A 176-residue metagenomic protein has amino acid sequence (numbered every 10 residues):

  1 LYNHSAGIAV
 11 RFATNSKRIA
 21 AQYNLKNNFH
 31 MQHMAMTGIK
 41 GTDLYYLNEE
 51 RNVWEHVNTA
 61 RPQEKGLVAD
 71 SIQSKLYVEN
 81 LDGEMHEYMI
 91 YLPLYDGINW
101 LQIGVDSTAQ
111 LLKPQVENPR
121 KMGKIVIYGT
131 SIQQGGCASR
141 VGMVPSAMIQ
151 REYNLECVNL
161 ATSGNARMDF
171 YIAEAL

Functional and structural regions predicted by a protein language model:
L1-K124: N-terminal secretory targeting modules
D70-S74, N80-E87, L92-W100, K124-L176: Conserved SGNH/GDSL esterase-like catalytic core that processes O-acyl groups on lipids and polysaccharides
